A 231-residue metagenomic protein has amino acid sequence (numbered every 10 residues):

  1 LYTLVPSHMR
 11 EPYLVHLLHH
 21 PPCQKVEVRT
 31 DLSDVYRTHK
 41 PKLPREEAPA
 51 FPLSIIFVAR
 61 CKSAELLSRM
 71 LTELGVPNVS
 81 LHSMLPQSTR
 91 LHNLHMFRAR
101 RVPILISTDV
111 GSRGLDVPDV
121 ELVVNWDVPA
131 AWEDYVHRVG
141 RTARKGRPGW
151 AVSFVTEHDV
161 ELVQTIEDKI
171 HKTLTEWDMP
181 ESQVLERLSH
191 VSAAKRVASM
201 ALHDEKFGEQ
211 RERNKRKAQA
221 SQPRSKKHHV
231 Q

Functional and structural regions predicted by a protein language model:
L1-Y13: Interdomain hinge/linker at the junction between the two RecA-like core domains of SF2 helicases
P6-H8, H19-F51, L66-R69, E73-L74 (+5 more regions): Arginine-glycine-biased low-complexity disordered regions
S7, V58-C61: Helix N-cap/beta->alpha junction signal
L14, I56-F57, I106, V123 (+2 more regions): Residue-level signature of catalytic and energy-coupling elements of molecular machines, predominantly ATP/GTP-dependent
L53, K62-M70, L74-S112: Conserved helicase ATPase core of P-loop NTP-dependent helicases/translocases
V58, H82, V155-T156: Short beta-strand/turn micro-motifs composed of small residues that flank or help shape donor/cofactor-binding pockets
V79-S80, L122-N125, W150-S153: Short catalytic-loop micro-motif centered on adjacent basic/acidic residues
S107-W126, E133-V136, K145: P-loop/Walker A NTP-binding module and the surrounding RecA-like catalytic core of P-loop NTPases
